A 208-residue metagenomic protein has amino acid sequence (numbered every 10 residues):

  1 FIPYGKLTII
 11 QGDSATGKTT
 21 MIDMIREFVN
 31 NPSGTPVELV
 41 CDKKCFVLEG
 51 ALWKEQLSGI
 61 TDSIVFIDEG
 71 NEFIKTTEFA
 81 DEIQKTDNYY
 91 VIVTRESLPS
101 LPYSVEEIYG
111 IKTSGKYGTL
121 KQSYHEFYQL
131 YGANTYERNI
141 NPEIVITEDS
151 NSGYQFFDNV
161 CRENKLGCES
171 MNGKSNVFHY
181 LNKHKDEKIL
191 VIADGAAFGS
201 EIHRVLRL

Functional and structural regions predicted by a protein language model:
I10: Hydrophobic anchor at the beta1->P-loop junction of P-loop NTPases
D13: P-loop (Walker A) phosphate-binding loop of NTP-binding proteins
T16-K18: Conserved glycine(s) of the Walker
I22-D23: Post-Walker A alpha-helix
E27-E38: Post-Walker A helix-loop "phosphate-sensing" segment adjacent to the P-loop in P-loop NTPases
G50-E78: Conserved P-loop NTPase "ATPase switch" module shared by AAA+ and STAND
F66-I67, N88-S97: Structural recognition of the conserved hydrophobic beta-strand(s) that form the central parallel beta-sheet of P-loop
I111-L208: Acidic, divalent-metal-binding catalytic cores of TOPRIM and closely related two-metal-ion phosphodiester/pyrophosphate
